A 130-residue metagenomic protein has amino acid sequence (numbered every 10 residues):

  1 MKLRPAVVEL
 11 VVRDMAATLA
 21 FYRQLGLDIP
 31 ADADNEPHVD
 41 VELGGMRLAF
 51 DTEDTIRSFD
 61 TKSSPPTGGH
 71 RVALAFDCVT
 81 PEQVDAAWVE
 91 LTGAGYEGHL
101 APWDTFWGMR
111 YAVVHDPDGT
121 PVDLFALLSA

Functional and structural regions predicted by a protein language model:
M1-A6, D28-H115, A126-A130: Vicinal oxygen chelate
P5, V12-M15: Onset of an N-terminal alpha helix
L10-R13, T80: Short, surface-exposed ligand-recognition loops at beta-strand->loop->(often short) alpha-helix junctions that present
A16-A17, A86: Alpha-helical macromolecular-interaction surfaces
T18-R23, L91, G119: Conserved active-site tyrosine of GNAT-family acetyltransferases
P121-L124: Short glycine-/small-residue motifs
